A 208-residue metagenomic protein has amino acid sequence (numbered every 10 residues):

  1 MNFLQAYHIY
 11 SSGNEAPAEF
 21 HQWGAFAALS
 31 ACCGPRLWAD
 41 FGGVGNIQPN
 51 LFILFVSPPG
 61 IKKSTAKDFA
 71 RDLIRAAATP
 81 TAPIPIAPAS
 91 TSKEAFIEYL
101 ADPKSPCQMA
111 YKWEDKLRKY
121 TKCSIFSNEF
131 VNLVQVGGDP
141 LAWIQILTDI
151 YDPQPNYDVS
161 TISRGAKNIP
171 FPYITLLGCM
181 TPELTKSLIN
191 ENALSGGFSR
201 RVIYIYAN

Functional and structural regions predicted by a protein language model:
M1-N208: Phosphate-handling catalytic cores of nucleic-acid transaction enzymes
